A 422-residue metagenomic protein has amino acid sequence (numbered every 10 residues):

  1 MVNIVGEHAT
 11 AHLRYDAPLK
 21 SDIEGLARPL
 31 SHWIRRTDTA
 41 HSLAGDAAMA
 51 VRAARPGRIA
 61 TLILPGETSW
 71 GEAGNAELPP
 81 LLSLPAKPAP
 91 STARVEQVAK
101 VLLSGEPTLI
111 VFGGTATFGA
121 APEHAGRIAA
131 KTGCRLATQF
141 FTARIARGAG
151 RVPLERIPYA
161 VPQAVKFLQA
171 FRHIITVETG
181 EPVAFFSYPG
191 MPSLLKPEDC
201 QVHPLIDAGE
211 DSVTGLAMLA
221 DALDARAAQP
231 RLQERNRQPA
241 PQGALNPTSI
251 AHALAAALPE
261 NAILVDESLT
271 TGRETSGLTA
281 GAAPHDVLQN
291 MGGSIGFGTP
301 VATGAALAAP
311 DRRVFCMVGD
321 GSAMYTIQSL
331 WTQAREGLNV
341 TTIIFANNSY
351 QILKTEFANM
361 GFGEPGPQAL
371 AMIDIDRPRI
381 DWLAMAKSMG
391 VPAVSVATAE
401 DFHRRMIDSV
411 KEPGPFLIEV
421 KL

Functional and structural regions predicted by a protein language model:
M1-A227, A257, V340-T342: N-terminal alpha/beta PP-like core and its mobile active-site loop of ThDP/TPP-dependent enzymes
G6, V177, D266, G319-D320 (+1 more regions): Active-site flanking residues adjacent to catalytic metal/cofactor-binding acidic residues
A11-L19, E274-L422: Thiamine diphosphate
H12-L13, T39-A40, L84-P90, G150-I157 (+5 more regions): Short, flexible loop segments at the rims of nucleotide/cofactor-binding pockets, characterized by
L30-W33, L81, P230-G243, Q368: Short glycine/proline- and acidic residue-enriched helix-loop micro-motifs that form flexible lids or anion-recognition
H173, I263, R313-F315: Structural motif
R231-D311: Active-site diphosphate/adenylate-binding microenvironment
